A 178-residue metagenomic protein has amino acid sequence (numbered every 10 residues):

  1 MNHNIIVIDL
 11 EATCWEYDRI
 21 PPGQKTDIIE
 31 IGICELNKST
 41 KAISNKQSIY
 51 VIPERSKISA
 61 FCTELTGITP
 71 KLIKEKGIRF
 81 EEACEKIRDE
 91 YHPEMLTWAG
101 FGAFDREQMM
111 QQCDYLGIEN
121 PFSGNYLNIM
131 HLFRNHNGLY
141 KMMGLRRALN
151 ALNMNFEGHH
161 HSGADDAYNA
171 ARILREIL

Functional and structural regions predicted by a protein language model:
N2-H3, Q24-I31, E35-I68, D89-L178: Metal-dependent phosphoesterase core characteristic of DEDDh/y 3'-5' exonuclease domains
I5-V7: Short glycine-aspartate micro-motif
L10-I20: Short acidic, Gly/Ser-rich segments with clustered Asp/Glu that frequently serve as metal-coordination loops in enzyme
Y17-R19, K74, N135, G158: A generic structural signal for short coil/turn motifs at secondary-structure boundaries
T63-K86: Metal-dependent phosphoesterase signature
